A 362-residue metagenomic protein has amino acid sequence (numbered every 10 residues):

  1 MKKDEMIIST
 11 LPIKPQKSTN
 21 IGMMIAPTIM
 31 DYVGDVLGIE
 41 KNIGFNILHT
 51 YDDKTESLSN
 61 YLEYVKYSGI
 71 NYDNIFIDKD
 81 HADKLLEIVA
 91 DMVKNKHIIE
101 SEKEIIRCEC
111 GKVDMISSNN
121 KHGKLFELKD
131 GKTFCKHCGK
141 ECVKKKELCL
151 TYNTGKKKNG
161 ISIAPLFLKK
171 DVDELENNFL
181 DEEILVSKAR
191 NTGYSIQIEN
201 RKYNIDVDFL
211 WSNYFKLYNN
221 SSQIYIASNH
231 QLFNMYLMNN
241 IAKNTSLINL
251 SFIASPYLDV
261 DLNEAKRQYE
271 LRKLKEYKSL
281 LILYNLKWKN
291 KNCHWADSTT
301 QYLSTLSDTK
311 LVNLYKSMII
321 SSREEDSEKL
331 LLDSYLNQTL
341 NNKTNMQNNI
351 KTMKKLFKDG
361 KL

Functional and structural regions predicted by a protein language model:
M1-N60, F76-L85, R201-M238: N-terminal catalytic cores of NTP/NDP-binding nucleotidyl/phosphoryl-transfer enzymes
M1-P12, N42-G44, S101-C110, I116-H122 (+2 more regions): Basic, alpha-helical terminal appendages of large translation-related enzymes
I21-I29, E56, D83-E87, D130 (+8 more regions): Generic recognition of stable, solvent-exposed alpha-helical segments in well-folded globular domains
L37-I43, L58-Y61, L148-L150, L250-R267: N-terminal accessory/precursor segments of enzymes
S57-I70: Two-metal-ion acidic nuclease core segments, chiefly of the RNase H-like superfamily
N71-Y214: Active-site neighborhoods of enzyme catalytic cores
E183-E199, N204-D206, Y214, S222-Y225 (+1 more regions): Active-site and channel-lining beta-strand-loop segments that bind or position nucleotide-derived/phosphorylated
K243-L362: Catalytic adenosine-cofactor/nucleotide-binding cores of aminoacyl-tRNA synthetases and other
